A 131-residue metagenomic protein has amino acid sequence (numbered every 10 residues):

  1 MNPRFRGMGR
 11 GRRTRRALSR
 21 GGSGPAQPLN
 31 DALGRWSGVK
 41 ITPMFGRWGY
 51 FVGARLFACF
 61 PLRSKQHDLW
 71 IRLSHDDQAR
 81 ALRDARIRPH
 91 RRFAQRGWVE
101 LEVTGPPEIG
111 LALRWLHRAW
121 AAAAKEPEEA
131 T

Functional and structural regions predicted by a protein language model:
M1-T131: Charge-dense, helix-prone N-terminal extensions
